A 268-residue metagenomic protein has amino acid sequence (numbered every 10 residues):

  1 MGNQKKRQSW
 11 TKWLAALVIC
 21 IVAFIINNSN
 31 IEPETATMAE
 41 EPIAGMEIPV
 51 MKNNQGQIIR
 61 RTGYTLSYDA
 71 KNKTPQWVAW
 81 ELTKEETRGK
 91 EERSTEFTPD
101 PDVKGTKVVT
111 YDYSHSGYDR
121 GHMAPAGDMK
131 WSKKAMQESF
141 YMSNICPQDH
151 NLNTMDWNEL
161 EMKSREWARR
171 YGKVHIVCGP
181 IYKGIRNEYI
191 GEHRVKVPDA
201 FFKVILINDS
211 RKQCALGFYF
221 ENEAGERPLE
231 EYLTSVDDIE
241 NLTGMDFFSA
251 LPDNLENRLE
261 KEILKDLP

Functional and structural regions predicted by a protein language model:
G2-P268: Domain-level detector for secreted/extracellular nuclease and nuclease-toxin modules, and for the ENPP-like C-terminal
